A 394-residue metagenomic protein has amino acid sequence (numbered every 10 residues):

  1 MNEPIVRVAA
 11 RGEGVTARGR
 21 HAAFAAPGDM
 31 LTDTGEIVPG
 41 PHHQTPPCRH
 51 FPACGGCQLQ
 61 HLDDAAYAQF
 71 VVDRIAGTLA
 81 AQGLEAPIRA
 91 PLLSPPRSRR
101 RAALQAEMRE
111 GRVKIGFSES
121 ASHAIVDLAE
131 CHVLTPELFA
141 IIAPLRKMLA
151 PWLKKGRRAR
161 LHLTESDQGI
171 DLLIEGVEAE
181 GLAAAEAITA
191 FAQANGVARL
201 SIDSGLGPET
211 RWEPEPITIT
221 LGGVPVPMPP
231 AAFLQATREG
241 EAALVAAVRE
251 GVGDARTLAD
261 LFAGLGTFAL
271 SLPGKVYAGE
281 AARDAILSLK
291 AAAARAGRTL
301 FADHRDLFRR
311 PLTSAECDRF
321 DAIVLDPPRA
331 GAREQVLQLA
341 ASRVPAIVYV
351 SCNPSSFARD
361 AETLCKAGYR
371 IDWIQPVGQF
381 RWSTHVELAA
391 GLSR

Functional and structural regions predicted by a protein language model:
M1-A10, A179-R394: Rossmann-like S-adenosyl-L-methionine
M1-P52, S122: Terminal RNA-binding accessory module
V38-T45, P52-R158: Extended interfacial segments that mediate partner engagement and assembly in macromolecular machines
R89-P95, R160-H162, G205-P208, Q375-Q379: Short, solvent-exposed loop/turn elements at beta->coil junctions and helix N-caps that rim active or binding pockets
Q105-R109, T164-S166, S393: Short beta-strand micro-motifs enriched in acidic
A121-S122, T164-E178: Short glycine-rich, basic-tinged beta-strand/loop micro-motifs
G156-E165, L200-S201: A short glycine-rich, hydrophobically flanked beta-strand micro-motif that places a catalytic Asp/Glu for divalent metal
